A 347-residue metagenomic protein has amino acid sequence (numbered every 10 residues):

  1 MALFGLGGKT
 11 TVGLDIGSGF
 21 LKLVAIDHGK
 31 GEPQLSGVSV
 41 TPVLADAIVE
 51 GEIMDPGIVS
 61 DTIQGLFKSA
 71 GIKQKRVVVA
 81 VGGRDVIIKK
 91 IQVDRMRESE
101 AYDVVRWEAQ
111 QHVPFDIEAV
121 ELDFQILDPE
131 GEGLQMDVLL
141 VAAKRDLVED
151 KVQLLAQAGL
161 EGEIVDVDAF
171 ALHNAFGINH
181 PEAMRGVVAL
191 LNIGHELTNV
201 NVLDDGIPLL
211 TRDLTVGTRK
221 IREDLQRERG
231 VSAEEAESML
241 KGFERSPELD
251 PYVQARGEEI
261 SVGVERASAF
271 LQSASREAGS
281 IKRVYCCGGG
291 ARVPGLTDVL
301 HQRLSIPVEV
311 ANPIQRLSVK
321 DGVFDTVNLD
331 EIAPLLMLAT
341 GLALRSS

Functional and structural regions predicted by a protein language model:
M1-E108, V148-V152, Q157-E161: Non-catalytic, solvent-exposed interaction/assembly segments
A2-P42, V77-A80, G177-L210, G217-K220 (+2 more regions): Gly/Thr-rich phosphate-binding beta-strand-loop-beta motif of the actin/hexokinase/Hsp70
I48, R145-N174, I207-S246: Glycine-rich phosphate-binding loop plus the immediately following alpha-helix
I63-R76, A158, V231, E265-R283: Phosphate/pyrophosphate-binding loops at sites that engage ATP/ADP/AMP, CoA/4′-phosphopantetheine, polyphosphate
A80-H180, R283, P313-D321, D325 (+2 more regions): Active-site neighborhood for divalent-cation/phosphate handling
A183-L191, E235-M239, T326-A339: A polyampholytic, Gly/Pro-enriched intrinsically disordered region
R227, E235-R283, G290, L338: Adenine-nucleotide phosphate-binding core of ATP-dependent small-molecule kinases
G279-E309, P313-Q315: Glycine-rich phosphate-binding loops at beta-strand->alpha-helix junctions
